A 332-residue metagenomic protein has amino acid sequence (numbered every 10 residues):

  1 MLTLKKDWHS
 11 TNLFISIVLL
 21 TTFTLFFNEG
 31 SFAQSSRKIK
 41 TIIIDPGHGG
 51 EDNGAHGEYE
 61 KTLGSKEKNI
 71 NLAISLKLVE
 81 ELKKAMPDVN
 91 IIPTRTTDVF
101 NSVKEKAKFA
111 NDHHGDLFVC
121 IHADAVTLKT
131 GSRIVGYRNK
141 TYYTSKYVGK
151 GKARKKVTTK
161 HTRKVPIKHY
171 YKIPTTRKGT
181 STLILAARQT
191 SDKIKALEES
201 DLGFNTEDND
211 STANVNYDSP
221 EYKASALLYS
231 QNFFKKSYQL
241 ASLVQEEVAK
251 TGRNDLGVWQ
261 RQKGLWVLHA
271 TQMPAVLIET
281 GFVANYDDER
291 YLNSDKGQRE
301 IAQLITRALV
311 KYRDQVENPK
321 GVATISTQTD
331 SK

Functional and structural regions predicted by a protein language model:
M1-S10: N-terminal secretory signal peptides that target proteins for export/translocation
N12-F26: Bacterial N-terminal signal peptides
F23-T24, E29, F282-V283: N-terminal leader/targeting segments
S31-S35: Boundary at the C-terminal end of the N-terminal hydrophobic targeting segment
R37-I39, T62-S65, N69-K332: Active-site-proximal helix/loop segments of hydrolytic enzymes
K40-G64: Short glycine-rich His-centered loop
